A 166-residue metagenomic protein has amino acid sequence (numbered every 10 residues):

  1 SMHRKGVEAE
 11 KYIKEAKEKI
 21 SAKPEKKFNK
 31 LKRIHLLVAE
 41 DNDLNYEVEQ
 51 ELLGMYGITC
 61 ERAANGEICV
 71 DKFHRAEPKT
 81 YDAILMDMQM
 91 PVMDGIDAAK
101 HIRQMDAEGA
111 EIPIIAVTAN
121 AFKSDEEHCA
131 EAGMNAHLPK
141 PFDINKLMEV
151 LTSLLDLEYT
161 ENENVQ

Functional and structural regions predicted by a protein language model:
S1-Q166: C-terminal compact regulatory domains
